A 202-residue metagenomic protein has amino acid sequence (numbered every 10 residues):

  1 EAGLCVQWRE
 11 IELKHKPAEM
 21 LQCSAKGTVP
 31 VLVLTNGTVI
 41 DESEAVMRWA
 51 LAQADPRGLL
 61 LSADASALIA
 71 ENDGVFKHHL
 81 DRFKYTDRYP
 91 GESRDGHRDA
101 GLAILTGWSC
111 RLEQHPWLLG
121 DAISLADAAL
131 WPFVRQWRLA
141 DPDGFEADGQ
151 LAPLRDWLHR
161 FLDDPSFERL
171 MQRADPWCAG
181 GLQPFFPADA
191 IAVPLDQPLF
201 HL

Functional and structural regions predicted by a protein language model:
E1-A103, S109, E113-P116, L199-L202: GST-like domain detector, emphasizing the conserved glutathione-binding G-site in the N-terminal thioredoxin-like
R9, G107-S109, W131-R138, L158 (+1 more regions): Catalytic cores of nucleotide-enabled group-transfer and carboxylate-activating enzymes in metabolic and assembly-line
L51, F133-V134, M171: Active-site-flanking alpha-helical
G91-D95, P142-G149: Acidic, serine/threonine/proline-rich low-complexity intrinsically disordered regions
C110-D121, S166-L170: Surface-exposed helix-capping loop/turn segments at secondary-structure junctions
L118-D143, Q150: GST superfamily/GST-like fold recognition
E146-G180: A contiguous, mid-protein "functional segment" used to position or interact with cofactors/ions or partner subunits
A174-L202: Acidic/histidine-enriched, glycine/proline-rich intrinsically disordered or flexible terminal extensions
